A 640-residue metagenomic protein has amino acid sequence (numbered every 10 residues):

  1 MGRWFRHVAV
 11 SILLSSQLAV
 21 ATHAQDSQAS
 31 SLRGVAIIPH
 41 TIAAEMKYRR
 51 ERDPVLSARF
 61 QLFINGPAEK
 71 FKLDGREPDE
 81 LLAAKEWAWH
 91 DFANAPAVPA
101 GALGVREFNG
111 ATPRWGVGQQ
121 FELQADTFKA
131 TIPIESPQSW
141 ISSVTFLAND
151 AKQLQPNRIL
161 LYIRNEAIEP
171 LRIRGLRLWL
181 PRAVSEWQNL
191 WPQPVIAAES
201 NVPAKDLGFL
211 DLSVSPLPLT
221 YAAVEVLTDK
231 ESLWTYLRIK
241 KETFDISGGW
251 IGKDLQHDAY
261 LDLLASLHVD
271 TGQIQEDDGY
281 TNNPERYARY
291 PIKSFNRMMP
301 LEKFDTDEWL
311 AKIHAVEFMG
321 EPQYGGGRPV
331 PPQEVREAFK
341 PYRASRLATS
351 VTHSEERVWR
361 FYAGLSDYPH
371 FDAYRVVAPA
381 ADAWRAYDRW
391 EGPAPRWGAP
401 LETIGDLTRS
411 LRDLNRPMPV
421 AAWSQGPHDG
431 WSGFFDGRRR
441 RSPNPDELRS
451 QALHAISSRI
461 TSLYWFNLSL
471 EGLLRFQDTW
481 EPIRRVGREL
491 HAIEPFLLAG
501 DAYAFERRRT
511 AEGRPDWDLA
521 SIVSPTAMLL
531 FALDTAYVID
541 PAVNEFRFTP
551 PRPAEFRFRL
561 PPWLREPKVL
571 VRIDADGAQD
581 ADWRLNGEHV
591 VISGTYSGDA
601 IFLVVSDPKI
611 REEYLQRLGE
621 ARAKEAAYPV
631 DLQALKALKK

Functional and structural regions predicted by a protein language model:
M1-W4: N-terminal secretory signal peptides that target proteins for export/translocation
V8-A19: Bacterial N-terminal signal peptides
Q25, A29-V35, A43-D74, G116 (+8 more regions): Glycan-processing catalytic domains of CAZymes
Q25-Q28, V105-W140, R485: A eukaryote-biased signal for short, well-structured alpha-helical docking elements
R33, I42-A44, P78-A97, F128 (+6 more regions): Extracellular/luminal ectodomains and secreted, surface-exposed scaffolds of diverse proteins
E77-T112, R182-L217, V590-D599: Intrinsically disordered, low-complexity Pro/Gly/Ser/Thr-rich segments with frequent PxxP/GP/PP motifs and embedded
F128-W140, E231-I239, E613-G619: Edge beta-strands of extracellular beta-sandwich domains
K609-K639: Glycine/proline-rich low-complexity spacer/linker segments in large multi-domain proteins
